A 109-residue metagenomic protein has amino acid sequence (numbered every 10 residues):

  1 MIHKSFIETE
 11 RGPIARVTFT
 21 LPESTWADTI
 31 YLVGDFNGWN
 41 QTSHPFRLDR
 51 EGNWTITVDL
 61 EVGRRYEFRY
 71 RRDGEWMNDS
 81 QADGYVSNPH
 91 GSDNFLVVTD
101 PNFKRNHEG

Functional and structural regions predicted by a protein language model:
M1-H3, E10, V98-G109: Compositionally biased low-complexity segments at domain edges in trafficked proteins and select soluble regulators
I2-K4, Q41-T42: Short, flexible segments with low predicted structural confidence
F6-I7, T25: RNA pseudouridine synthases
P13-G63, D73-P101: Aromatic-rich carbohydrate-binding modules that target alpha-glucans
